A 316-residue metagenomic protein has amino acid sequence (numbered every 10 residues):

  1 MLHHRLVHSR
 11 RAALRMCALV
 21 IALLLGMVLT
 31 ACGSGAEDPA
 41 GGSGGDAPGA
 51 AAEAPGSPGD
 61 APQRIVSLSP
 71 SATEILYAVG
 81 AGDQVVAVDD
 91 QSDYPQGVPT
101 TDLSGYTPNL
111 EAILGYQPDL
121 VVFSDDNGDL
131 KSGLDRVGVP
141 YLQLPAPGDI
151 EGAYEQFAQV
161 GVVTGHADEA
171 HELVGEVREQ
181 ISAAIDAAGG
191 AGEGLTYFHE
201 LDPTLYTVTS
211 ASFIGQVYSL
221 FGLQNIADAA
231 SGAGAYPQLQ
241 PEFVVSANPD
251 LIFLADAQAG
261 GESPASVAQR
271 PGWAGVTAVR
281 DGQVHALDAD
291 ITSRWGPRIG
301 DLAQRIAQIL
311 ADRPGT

Functional and structural regions predicted by a protein language model:
L2-S71, D135, H166-F198, Q308-T316: Bacterial Sec-exported substrate-binding components of ABC uptake systems
R64-D126, L223-I226: A short, structured surface patch at a secondary-structure boundary
S69, D125-D126, A146, L201-P203 (+3 more regions): Short secondary-structure boundary segments
T73-A78, D93-G97, L205-T209, F253-L254 (+2 more regions): Short, solvent-exposed loop/turn elements at domain surfaces
N109-F123, V139, Q240-A255: Proline-aspartate-enriched helix->loop->beta-strand connector
D129, Q143-V160, G192-V217, G260-E262: Extracytoplasmic ligand-binding site segments that recognize negatively charged/polar headgroups
G152-A153, F157-V162, H171, L251 (+1 more regions): Structured C-terminal subdomain patch of bacterial secreted/periplasmic proteins
S212-A235: His/Asp/Glu-enriched short active-site or ligand-binding loop at hydrolase and phosphoryl-transfer sites
